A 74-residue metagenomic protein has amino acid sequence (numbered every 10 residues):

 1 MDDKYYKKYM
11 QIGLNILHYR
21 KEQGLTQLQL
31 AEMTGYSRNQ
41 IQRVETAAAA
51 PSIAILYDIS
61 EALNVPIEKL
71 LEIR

Functional and structural regions predicted by a protein language model:
M1-Q11: A detector for short, charged/polar N-terminal pre-domain segments
M10, K21-E22, A50: Short amphipathic helical patch at the helix-1/turn junction of helix-turn-helix
L14-M33, D58: Short basic helix-loop element that most often maps to the first helix and adjoining turn of HTH DNA-binding modules
I16, L30-A31, I41-V44, L70: Conserved hydrophobic/aromatic packing and binding residues within compact polymer-binding modules
G35-A50: Recognition helix of helix-turn-helix/homeodomain-like DNA-binding domains that insert into the DNA major groove
S52-K69: DNA major-groove recognition helix of helix-turn-helix/homeodomain DNA-binding modules
